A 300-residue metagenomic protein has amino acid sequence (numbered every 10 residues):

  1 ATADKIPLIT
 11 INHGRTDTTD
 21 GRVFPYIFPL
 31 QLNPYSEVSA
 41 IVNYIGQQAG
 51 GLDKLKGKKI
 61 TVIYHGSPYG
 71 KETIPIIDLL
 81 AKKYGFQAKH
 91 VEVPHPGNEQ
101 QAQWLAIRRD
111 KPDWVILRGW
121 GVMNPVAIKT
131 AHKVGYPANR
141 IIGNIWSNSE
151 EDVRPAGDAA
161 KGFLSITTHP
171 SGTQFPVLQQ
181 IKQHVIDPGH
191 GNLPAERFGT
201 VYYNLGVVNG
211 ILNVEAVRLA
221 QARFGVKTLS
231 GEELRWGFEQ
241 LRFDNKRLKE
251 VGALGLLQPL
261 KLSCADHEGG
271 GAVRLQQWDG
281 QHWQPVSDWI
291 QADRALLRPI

Functional and structural regions predicted by a protein language model:
A1-K5, G21-R22, K54-L55, R108-D110 (+4 more regions): Extracellular/periplasmic catalytic domains that process cell-envelope and extracellular macromolecules
T2-I6, G46-G50, D78-K82, F86 (+6 more regions): Sec-exported extracytoplasmic/periplasmic mature domains
I9-T10, T16-T19, P96, P137-A156 (+1 more regions): Venus flytrap/periplasmic-binding-protein-like
T16-D17, P25-G135, G172-Q179: Extracellular/periplasmic Venus flytrap/periplasmic-binding protein
F24, Q31, A131-G210, W289-L297: Extracellular/periplasmic periplasmic-binding protein-like sensory domains
S39, P125, V207-E215, E232: A structural signal for well-ordered alpha-helical segments within the folded catalytic domains of diverse enzymes
L52-G57, Y136-P137, A195-R197, V226-L229: Short helix-terminating capping/connector loops at secondary-structure junctions
H190-Y203, V214-P285: Segments of small-molecule ligand-sensing domains
